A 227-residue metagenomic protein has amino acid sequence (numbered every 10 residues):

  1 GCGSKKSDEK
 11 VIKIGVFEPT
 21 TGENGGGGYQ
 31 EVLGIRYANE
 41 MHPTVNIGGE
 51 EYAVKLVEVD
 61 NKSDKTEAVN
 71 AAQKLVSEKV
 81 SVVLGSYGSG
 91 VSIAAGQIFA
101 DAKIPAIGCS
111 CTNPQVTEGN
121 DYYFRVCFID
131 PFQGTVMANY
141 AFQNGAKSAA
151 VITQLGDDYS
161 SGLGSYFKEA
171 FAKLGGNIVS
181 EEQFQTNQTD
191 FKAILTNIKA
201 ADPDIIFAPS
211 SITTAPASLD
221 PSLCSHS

Functional and structural regions predicted by a protein language model:
S4-K5, E9-V11, G26-E31, V45-T117 (+4 more regions): Beta-alpha junction/loop-to-helix N-cap segments that form part of ligand/metal-binding clefts
K10-L33, S86, S148-Q154: Short beta-strand segments enriched in small/hydrophobic residues
G25-E50, S165-A172: Short, polar/charged alpha-helical segment
I35, A95, M137, F167 (+1 more regions): Aromatic/hydrophobic pocket-lining residues that form π-stacking "cages" and hydrophobic walls in ligand
K79-S81, A146, D202-P203: Short, high-confidence coil segments that cap the C-terminus of an alpha-helix and link into the following beta-strand
Y123-T186, I205: An alpha-beta-alpha
G164-S227: Extracellular/periplasmic bilobed ligand-binding domains
